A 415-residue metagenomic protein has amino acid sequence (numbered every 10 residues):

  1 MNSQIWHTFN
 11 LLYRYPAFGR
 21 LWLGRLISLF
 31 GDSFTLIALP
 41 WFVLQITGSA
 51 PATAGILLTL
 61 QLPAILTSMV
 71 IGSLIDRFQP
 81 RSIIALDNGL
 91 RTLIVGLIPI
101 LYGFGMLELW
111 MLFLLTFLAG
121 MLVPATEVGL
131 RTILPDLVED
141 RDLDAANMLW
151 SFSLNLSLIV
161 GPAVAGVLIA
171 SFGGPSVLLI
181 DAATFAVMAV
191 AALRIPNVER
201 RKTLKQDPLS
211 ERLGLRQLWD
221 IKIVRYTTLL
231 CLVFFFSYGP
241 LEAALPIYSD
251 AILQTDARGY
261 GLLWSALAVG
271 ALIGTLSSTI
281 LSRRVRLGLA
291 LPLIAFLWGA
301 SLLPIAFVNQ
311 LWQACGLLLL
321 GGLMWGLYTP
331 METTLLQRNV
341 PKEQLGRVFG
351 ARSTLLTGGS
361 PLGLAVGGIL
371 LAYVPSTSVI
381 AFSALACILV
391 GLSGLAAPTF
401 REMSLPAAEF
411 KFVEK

Functional and structural regions predicted by a protein language model:
M1-K415: Alpha-helical transmembrane-bundle signature of multi-pass membrane transport and export proteins
